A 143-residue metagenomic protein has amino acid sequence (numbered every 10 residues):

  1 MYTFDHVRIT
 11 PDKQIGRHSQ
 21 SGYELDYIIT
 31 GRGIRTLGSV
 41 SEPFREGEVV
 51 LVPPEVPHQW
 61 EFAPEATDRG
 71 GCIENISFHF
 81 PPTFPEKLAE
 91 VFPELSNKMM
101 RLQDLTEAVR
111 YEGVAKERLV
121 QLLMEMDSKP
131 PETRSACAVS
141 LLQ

Functional and structural regions predicted by a protein language model:
M1-H18, E125-Q143: Unusually extended, aromatic-enriched hydrophobic runs near protein termini
T3-M100: N-terminal regulatory/effector-sensing and dimerization cores that precede helix-turn-helix DNA-binding domains
T83-L141: Amphipathic alpha-helical segments enriched in hydrophobic/aromatic residues interleaved with Lys/Arg
